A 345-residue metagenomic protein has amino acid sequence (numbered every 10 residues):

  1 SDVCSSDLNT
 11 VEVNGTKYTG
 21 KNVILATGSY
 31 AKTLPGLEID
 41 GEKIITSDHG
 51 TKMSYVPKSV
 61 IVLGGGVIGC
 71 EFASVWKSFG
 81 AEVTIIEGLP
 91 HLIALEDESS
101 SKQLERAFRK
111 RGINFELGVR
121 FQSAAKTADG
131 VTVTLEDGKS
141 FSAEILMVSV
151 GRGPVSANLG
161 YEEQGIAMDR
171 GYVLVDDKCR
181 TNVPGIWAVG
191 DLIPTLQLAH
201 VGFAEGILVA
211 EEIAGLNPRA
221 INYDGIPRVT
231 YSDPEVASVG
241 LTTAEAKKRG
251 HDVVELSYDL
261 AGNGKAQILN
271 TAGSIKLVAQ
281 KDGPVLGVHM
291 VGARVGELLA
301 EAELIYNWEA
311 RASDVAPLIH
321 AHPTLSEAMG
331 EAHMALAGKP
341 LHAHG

Functional and structural regions predicted by a protein language model:
S1-S5: Short, small-residue-biased leader/transition segments that mark boundaries at the very start of proteins
D7-Y18, A125-S140, L146: Conserved beta-strand-loop-beta-strand element in the redox core of flavoprotein oxidoreductases
E12-K43: Glycine/serine-rich phosphate-binding loop and adjoining beta1-alpha1 elements at the start of nucleotide-handling
K17-G28, V62-L63, V83, F141-G151 (+3 more regions): Short hydrophobic core segments
T27, T46-D48, L117-V119, S257-D259: Short loop/edge segments at beta-strand edges and connector loops that shape dinucleotide/nucleotide cofactor-binding
D40-P57, S140-G215, A300-E303: FAD-site-proximal beta/loop scaffold in flavoenzymes
T51-K52, P57-I61, V67-T132, E136-D137 (+3 more regions): Rossmann-like dinucleotide-binding cores of NAD(P)H-dependent redox enzymes
I226, Y231-T242, K247-G345: Flexible, glycine-rich terminal cap/loop adjacent to redox cofactors in electron-transfer oxidoreductases
